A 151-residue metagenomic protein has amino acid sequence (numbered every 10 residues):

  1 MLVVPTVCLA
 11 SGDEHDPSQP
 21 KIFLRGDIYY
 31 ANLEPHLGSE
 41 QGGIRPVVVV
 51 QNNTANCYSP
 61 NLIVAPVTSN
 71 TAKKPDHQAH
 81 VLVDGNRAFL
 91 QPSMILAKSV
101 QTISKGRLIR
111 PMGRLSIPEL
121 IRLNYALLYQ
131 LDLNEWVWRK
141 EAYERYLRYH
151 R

Functional and structural regions predicted by a protein language model:
M1-V3, C8, K21, G85-R151: C-terminal terminal-subdomain/extension
D13-S18: Short alpha-helix capping/helix-loop boundary micro-motifs
E34-G38: Short, charged beta-turn/beta-strand-edge "cap" motif at the junction between a beta-strand and an adjacent loop
S39-I44, V49-G85: Compact nucleic-acid interaction/catalytic patches
